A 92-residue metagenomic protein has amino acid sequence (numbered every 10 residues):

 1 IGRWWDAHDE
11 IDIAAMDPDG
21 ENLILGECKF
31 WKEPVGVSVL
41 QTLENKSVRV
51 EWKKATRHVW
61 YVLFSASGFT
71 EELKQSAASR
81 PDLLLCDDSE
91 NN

Functional and structural regions predicted by a protein language model:
I1-N92: A cross-kingdom feature that marks ATP-driven nucleic-acid transaction machinery
